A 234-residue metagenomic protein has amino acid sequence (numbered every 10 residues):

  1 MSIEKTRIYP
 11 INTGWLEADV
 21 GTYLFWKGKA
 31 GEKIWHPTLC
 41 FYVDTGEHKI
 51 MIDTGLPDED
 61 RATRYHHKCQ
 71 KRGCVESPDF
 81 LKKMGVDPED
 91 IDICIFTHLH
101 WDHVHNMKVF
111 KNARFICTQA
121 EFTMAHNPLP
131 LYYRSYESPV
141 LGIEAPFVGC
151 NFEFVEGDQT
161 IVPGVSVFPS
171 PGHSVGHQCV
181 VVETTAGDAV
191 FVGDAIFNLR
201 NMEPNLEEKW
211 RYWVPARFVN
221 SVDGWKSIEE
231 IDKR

Functional and structural regions predicted by a protein language model:
I8-P10, C40-D44, I50, E156-T185: Core dinuclear metal-dependent hydrolase active-site scaffold
W15-D79, C179-G193: Conserved beta-strand hairpin/beta-sheet module of binuclear metal-dependent hydrolase folds, prominently
T54-L56, L99, A120-E121, H173-S174 (+1 more regions): Active-site metal-binding loops of divalent metal-dependent hydrolases
R61-R64, K68-Q70, N198-A216: Active-site gating loops and adjacent loop-to-helix segments of metal-dependent hydrolytic enzymes
R72-V75, F80-V86, D90, R114-P169 (+1 more regions): Metallo-beta-lactamase
I91-D102: Metallo-beta-lactamase
M107-K111: Short, conserved loop/helix-junction motifs that constitute active-site signature segments in enzyme catalytic cores
T160-I161, V181-A189, L199, I228-R234: Divalent-metal (often Zn2+) His-rich catalytic cores of metallo-beta-lactamase-fold enzymes
